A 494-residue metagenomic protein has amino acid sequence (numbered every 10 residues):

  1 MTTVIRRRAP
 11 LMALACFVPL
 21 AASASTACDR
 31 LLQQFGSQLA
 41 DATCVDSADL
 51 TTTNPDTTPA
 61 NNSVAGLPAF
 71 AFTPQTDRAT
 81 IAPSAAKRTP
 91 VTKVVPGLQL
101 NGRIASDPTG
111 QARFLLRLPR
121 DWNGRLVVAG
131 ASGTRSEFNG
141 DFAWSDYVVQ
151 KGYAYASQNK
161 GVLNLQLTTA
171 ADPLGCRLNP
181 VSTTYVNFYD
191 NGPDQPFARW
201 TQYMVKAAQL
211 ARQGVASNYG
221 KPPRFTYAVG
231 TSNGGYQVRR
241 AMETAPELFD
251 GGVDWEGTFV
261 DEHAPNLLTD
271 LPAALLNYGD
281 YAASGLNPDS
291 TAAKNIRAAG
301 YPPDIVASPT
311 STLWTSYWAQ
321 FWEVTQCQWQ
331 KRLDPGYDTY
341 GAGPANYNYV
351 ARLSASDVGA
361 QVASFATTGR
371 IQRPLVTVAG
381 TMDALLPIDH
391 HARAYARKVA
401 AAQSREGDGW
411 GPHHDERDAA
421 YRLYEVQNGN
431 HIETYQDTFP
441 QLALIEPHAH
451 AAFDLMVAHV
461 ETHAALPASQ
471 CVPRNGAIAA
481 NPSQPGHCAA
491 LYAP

Functional and structural regions predicted by a protein language model:
T2-L11: Bacterial N-terminal signal peptides that target proteins for export
M12-P19: Bacterial N-terminal signal peptides
L20-A24: Sec/Tat signal peptide C-region and signal peptidase I cleavage site
S25-P494: C-terminal His-loop and adjacent cap/lid subdomain of alpha/beta-hydrolase
